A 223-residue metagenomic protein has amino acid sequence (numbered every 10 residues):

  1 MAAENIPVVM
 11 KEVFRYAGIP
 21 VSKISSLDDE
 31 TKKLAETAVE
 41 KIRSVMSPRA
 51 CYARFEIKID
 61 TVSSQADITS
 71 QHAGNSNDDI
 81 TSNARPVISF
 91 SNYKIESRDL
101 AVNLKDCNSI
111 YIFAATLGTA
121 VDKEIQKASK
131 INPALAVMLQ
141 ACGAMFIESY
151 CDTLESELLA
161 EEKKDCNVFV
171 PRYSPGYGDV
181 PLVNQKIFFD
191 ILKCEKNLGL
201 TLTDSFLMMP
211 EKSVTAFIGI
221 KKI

Functional and structural regions predicted by a protein language model:
M1-H72, N77-L139, F217: Active-site helix-to-loop segments that bind/position phosphate- or nucleotide-bearing substrates and donors across
S26-D28, R54, K58, K123-S129 (+6 more regions): Generic alpha-helix signal with a bias toward terminal, lower-confidence helices and secondary-structure junctions
A38-K41, V45, E157, E161 (+1 more regions): Residues that form generic nucleotide/phosphate-binding pockets
P48-I57, S156-S174: Flexible, glycine/charged-enriched surface loops at secondary-structure junctions
D78-A84, Q140-A141, F169-V170, N184-I187: A generic short-segment signal for beta-strand/edge and adjacent turn/coil regions
L117, D165-I223: Short terminal or interdomain "cap/linker" segment that borders an active site or interface and mediates
Q126-F169: Conserved helix-adjacent loop modules within structured domains
